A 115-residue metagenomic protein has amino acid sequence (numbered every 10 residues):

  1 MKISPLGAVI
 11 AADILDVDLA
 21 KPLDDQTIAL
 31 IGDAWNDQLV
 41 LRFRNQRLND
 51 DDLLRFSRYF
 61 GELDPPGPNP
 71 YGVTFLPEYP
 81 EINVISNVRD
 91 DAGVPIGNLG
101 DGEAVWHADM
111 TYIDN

Functional and structural regions predicted by a protein language model:
K2-V40, R44-N115: Fe(II)/2-oxoglutarate oxygenase catalytic core
